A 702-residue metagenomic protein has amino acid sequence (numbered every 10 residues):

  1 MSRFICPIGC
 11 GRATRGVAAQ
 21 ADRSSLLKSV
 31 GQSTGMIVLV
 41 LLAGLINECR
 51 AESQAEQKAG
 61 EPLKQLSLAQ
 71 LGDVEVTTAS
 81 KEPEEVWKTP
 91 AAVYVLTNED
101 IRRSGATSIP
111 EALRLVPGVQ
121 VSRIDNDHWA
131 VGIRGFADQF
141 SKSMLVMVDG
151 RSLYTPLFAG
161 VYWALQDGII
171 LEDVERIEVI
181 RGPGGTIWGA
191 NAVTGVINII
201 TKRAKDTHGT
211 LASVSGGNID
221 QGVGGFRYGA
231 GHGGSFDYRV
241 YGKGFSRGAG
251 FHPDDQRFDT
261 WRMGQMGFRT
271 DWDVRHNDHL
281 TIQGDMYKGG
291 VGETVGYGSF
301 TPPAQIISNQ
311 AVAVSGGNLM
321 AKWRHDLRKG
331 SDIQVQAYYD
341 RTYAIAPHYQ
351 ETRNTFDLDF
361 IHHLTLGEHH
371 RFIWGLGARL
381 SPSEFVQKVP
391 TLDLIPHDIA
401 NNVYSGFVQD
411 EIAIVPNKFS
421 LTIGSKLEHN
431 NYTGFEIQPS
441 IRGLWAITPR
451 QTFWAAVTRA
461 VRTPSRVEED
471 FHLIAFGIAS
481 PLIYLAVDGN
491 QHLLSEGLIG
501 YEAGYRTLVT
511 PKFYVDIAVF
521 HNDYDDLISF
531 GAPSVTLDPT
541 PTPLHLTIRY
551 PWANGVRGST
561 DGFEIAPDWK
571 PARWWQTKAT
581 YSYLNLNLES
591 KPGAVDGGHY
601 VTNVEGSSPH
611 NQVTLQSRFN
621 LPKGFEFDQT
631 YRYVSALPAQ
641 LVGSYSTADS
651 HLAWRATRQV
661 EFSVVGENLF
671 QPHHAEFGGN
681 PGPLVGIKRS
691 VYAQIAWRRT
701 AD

Functional and structural regions predicted by a protein language model:
T78-Y94, P110-S152, E175: Extracytoplasmic beta-strand/coil segments of soluble accessory domains associated with Gram-negative outer-membrane
I109-A112, W129-G135, M144-D149, W163-D167 (+3 more regions): N-terminal periplasmic accessory domains that precede and gate Gram-negative outer-membrane beta-barrel machines
S152-R181: Short acidic/polar hinge/loop motifs at secondary-structure boundaries that mediate gating or recognition
G185-T186, N198, D206-T207, S215 (+2 more regions): Periplasmic-side early beta-strands and strand-to-turn transitions of outer-membrane beta-barrels
G267, T355-I361, I399, S405-F407 (+7 more regions): Outer membrane beta-barrel strand-and-loop segments of large Gram-negative receptors, especially TonB-dependent
Y297-T301, S383-Q387, H397, N431-T433 (+8 more regions): Surface-exposed extracellular loop regions of Gram-negative outer-membrane beta-barrel proteins, predominantly
A413-I414, K418-S420, F520-Y524, T542-A636: Gram-negative outer-membrane beta-barrel transporters
V461, D525, V642, A653-D702: C-terminal beta-signal and adjacent terminal beta-strands/loops of Gram-negative outer-membrane beta-barrel proteins
